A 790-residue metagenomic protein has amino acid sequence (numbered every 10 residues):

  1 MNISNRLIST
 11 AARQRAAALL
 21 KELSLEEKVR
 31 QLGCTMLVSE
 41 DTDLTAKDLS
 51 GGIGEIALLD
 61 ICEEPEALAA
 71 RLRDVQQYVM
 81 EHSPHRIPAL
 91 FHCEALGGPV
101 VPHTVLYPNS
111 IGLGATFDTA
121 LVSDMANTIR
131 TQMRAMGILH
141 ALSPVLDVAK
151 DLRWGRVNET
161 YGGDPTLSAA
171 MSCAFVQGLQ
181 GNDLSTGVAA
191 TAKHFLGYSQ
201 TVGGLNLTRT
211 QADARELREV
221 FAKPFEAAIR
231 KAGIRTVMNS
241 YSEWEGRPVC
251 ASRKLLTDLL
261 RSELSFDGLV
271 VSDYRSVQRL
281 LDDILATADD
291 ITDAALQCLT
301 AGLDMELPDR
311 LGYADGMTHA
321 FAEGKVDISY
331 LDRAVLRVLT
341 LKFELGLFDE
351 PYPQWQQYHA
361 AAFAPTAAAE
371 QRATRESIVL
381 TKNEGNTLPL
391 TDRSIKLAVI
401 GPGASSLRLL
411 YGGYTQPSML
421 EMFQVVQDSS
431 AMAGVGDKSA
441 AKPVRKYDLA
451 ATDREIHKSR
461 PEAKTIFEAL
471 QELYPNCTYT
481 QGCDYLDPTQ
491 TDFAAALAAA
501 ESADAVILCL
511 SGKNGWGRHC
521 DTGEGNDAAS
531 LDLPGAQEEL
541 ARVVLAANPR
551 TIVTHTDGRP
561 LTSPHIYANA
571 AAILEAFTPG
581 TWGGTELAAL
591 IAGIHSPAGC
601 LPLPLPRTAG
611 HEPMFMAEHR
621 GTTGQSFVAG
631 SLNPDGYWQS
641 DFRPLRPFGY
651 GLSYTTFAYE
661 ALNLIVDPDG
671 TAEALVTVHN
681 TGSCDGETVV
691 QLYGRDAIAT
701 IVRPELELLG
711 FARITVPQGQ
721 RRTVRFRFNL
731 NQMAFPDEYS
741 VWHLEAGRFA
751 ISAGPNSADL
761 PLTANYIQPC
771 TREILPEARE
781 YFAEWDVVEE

Functional and structural regions predicted by a protein language model:
M1-D737, H743-S757, P776-E790: Glycoside hydrolase catalytic-domain context in secreted enzymes
D759-I774: Short beta-strand elements
